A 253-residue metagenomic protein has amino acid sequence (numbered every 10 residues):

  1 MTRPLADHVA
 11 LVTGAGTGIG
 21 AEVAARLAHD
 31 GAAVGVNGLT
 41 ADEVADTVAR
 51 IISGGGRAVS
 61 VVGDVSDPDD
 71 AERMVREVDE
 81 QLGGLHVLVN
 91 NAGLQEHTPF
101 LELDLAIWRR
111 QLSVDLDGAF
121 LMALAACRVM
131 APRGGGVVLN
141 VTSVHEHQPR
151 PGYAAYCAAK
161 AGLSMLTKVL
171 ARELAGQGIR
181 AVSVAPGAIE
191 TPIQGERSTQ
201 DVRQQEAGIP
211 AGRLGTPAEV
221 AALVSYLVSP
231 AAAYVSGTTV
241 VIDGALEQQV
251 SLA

Functional and structural regions predicted by a protein language model:
V9, G16-G18: Conserved glycine-rich cofactor-binding loop
V89, A175, R180, V235-G237: Short, small/polar-rich loop/turn modules that mediate ligand/substrate recognition or access, typified
P99-F100, I107-L112, Q205: Substrate-binding pocket helix/loop in short-chain dehydrogenase/reductase
A123, A159, T167: Active-site helix of classical SDR
R128, R172-G176, A233: Alpha-helical segment proximal to the catalytic Tyr-Lys
S143: Residue(s) in the substrate-gating loop at a strand-loop-helix junction that position the organic substrate next
Q148, S225, S236-A253: Short C-terminal tail/terminal secondary-structure segment of NAD(P)H-dependent dehydrogenase/reductase domains
